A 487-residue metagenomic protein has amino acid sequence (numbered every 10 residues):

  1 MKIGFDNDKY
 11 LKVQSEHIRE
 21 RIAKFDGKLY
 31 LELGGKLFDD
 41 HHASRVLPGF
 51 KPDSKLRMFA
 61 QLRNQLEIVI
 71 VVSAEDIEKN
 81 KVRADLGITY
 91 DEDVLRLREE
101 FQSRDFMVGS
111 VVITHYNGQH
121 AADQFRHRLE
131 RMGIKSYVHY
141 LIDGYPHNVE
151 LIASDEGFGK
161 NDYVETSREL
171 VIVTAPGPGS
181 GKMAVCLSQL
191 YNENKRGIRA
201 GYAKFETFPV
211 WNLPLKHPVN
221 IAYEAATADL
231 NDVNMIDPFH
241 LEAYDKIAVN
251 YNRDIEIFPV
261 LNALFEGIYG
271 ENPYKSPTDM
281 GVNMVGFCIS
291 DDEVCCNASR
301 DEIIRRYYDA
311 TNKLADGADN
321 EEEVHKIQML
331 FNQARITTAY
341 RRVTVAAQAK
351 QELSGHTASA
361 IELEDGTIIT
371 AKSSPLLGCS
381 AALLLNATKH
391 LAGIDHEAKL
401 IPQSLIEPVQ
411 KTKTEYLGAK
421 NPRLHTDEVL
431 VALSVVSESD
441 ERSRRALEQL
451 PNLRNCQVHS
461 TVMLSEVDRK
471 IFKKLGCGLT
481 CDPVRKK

Functional and structural regions predicted by a protein language model:
M1-T174, Q189-K350, H356, L363-D365 (+2 more regions): Flexible phosphate-sensing "switch/lid" loops adjacent to ATP/NTP-binding sites across phosphate-transfer
G177-P178: The conserved Walker
K182, A358-A360: Transmembrane alpha-helical segments and their cytosolic interface motifs in multi-pass membrane proteins
V185: Hydrophobic positions on the alpha1 helix immediately C-terminal to the Walker A/P-loop
G201, S373-P375: Residue-level structural signal for beta-strand termini and adjacent loop
L376-A392: A short, polar/charged loop-to-alpha-helix boundary motif
H390-P422: Short HxH-centered metal-ligating active-site micro-motif
